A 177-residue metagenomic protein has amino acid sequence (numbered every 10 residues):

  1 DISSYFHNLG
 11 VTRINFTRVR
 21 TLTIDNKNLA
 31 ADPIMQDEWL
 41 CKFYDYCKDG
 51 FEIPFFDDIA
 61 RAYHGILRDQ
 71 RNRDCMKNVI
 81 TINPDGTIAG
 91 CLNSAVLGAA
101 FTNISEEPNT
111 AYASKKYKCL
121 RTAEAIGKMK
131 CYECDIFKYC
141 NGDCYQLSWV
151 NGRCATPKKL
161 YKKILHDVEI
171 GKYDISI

Functional and structural regions predicted by a protein language model:
D1-A89, N93-A100: Radical SAM enzyme [4Fe-4S]-AdoMet core and its adjacent flexible, acidic and glycine-rich loops/tails across
A95-I177: Flexible mid-to-C-terminal extensions adjoining Fe-S/redox cofactors in radical SAM and related proteins
